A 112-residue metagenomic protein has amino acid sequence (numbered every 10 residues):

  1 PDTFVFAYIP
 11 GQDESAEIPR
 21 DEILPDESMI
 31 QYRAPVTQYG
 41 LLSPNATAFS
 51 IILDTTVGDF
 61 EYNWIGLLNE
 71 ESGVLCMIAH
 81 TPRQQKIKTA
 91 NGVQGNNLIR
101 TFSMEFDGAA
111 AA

Functional and structural regions predicted by a protein language model:
P1-A112: N-terminal assembly/attachment segments of tailed bacteriophage virion structural proteins
